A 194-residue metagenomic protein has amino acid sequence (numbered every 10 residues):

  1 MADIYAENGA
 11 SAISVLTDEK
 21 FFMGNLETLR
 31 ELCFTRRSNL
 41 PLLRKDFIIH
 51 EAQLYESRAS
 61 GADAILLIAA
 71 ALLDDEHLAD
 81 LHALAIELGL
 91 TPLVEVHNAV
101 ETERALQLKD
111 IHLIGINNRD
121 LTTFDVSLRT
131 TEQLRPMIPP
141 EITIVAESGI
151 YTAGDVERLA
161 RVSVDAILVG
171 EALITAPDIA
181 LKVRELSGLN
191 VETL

Functional and structural regions predicted by a protein language model:
M1-K45, H50-E51, E56: Glycine-rich active-site/cofactor-binding loop and its immediate structural neighborhood
M1-M23, R104-R135: Glycine/Thr-rich beta-alpha phosphate-binding loop at enzyme active sites
S11, V15, A59-L73, G115-T123 (+1 more regions): Glycine-rich phosphate-binding active-site loops on the catalytic face of alpha/beta enzymes
L26-R30, E76-D80, V126-Q133: Charged helix-capping and loop-helix junction motifs
R37-D125, P140: Conserved anion-binding
I49-G61, A99-K109, A146, I150-V169 (+1 more regions): Catalytic cores of alpha/beta
H112-V169: Catalytic-face loop-and-helix region of soluble metabolic enzyme cores
L128, Q133-M137, A160, L173-L194: C-terminal helical cap(s) of enzyme catalytic domains, especially alpha/beta-barrels
